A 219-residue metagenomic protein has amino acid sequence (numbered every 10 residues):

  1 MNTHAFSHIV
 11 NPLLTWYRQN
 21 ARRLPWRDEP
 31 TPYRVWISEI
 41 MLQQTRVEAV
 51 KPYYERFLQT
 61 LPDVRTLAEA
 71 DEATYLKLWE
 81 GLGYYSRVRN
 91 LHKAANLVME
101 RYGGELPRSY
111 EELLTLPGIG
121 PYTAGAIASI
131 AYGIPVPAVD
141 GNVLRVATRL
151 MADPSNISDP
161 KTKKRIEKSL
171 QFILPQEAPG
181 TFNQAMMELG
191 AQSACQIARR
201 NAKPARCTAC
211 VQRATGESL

Functional and structural regions predicted by a protein language model:
T3-S7, N11-P12, W16-A198, C207: Catalytic cores of DNA base-excision repair glycosylases
A191, A198-A202, R206-L219: DNA-contacting surface of Y-family translesion DNA polymerases
